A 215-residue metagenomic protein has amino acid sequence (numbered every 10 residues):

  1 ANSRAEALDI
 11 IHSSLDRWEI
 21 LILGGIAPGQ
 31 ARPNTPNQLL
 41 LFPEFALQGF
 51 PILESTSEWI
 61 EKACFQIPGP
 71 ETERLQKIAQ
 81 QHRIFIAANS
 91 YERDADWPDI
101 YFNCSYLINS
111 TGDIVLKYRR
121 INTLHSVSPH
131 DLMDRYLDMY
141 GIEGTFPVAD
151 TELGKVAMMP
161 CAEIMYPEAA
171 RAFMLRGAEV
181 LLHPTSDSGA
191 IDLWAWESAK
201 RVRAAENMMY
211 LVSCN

Functional and structural regions predicted by a protein language model:
A1-G24: N-terminal phosphate-binding loop and adjacent alpha-helix
A5, D9, V156, D187-S188: Surface-exposed cleft-lining segments at the edges of enzyme active sites
I11-L15, P68, E163, L193: A conditional alpha-helix N-cap/helix-loop micro-motif detector
S13, R17-I20, P70, R74 (+2 more regions): A non-catalytic, amphipathic alpha-helix used as a structural packing/dimerization or gating element in enzyme scaffolds
E19-E58, A79, I86-A87, E163 (+4 more regions): Active-site beta-strand/loop signature of hydrolases that rely on acidic residues for catalysis
E54-P68: A charged helix-plus-loop insertion that forms the helical arch/lid used to bind and gate nucleic-acid substrates
Q66-R93, N207, L211-N215: A short, hydrophobic beta-strand-centered structural micro-motif
E73, K77, D94-E179, G189-V202: Active-site catalytic loop in hydrolytic enzyme cores
